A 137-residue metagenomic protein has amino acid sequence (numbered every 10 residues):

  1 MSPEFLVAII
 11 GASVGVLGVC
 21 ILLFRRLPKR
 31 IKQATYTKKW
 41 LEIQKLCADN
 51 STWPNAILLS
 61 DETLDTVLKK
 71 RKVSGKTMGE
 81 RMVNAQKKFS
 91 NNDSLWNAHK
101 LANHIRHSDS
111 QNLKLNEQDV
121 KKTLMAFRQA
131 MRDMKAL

Functional and structural regions predicted by a protein language model:
S2-M82, K88, Q118, A126 (+1 more regions): Amphipathic alpha-helical interface elements
K88-E117: Histidine-centered, metal-coordinating catalytic motifs and their short helical/loop contexts
